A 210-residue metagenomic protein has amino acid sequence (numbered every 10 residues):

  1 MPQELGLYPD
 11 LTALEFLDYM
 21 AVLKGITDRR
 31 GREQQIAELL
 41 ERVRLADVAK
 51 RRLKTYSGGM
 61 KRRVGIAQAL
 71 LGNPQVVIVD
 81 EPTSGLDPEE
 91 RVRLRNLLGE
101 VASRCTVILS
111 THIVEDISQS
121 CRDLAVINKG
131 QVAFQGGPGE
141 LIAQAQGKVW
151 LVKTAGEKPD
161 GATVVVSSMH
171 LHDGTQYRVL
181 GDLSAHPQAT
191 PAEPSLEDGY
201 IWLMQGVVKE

Functional and structural regions predicted by a protein language model:
D18, V22, R30-V48: Conserved ABC ATPase "signature" region
R52-Y56: Conserved ABC ATPase signature
I66: Hydrophobic anchor residue at the start of the ABC signature
N73: Conserved catalytic motifs of ABC-family nucleotide-binding domains
V77-E81: Catalytic Walker B motif of ABC-type/P-loop ATPase nucleotide-binding domains
R93-V179: ABC transporter nucleotide-binding domain
